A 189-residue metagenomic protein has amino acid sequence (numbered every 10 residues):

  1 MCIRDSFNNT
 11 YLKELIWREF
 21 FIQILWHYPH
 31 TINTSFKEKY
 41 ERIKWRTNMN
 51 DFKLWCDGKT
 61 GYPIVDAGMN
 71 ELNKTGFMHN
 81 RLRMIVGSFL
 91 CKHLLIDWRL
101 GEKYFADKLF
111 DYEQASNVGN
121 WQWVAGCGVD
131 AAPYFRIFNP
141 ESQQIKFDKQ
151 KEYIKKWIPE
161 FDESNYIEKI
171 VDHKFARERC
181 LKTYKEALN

Functional and structural regions predicted by a protein language model:
R4-N189: C-terminal catalytic domain of photolyase/cryptochrome flavoproteins, centering on the FAD-binding pocket
